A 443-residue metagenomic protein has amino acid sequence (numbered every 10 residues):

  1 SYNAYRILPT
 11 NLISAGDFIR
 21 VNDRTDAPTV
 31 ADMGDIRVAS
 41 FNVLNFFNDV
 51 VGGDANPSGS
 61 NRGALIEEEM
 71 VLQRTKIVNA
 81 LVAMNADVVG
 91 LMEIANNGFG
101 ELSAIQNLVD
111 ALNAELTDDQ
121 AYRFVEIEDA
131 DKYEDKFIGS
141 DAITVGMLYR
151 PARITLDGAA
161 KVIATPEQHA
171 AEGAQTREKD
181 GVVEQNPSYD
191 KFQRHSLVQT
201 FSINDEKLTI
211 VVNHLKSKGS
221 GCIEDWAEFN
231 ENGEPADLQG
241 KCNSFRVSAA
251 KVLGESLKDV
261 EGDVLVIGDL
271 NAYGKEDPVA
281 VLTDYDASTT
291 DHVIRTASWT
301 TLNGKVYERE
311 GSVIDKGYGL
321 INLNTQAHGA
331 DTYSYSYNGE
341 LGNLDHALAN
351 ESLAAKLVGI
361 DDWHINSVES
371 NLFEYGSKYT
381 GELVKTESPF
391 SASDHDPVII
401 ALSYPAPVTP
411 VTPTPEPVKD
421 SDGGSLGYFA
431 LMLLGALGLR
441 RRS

Functional and structural regions predicted by a protein language model:
R6-V408: Divalent cation-coordinating acidic motifs and surrounding scaffolds that mediate Ca2+/Mg2+/Mn2+/Zn2+-dependent binding
P407-S421: Ser/Thr/Gly/Pro-rich low-complexity, disordered linker/stalk segments of secreted and cell-surface proteins
K419-F429: Juxtamembrane/start-of-transmembrane alpha-helix segments at the extracytoplasmic/lumenal side of membrane anchors
G427-S443: A cross-kingdom C-terminal cell-surface attachment/processing module
